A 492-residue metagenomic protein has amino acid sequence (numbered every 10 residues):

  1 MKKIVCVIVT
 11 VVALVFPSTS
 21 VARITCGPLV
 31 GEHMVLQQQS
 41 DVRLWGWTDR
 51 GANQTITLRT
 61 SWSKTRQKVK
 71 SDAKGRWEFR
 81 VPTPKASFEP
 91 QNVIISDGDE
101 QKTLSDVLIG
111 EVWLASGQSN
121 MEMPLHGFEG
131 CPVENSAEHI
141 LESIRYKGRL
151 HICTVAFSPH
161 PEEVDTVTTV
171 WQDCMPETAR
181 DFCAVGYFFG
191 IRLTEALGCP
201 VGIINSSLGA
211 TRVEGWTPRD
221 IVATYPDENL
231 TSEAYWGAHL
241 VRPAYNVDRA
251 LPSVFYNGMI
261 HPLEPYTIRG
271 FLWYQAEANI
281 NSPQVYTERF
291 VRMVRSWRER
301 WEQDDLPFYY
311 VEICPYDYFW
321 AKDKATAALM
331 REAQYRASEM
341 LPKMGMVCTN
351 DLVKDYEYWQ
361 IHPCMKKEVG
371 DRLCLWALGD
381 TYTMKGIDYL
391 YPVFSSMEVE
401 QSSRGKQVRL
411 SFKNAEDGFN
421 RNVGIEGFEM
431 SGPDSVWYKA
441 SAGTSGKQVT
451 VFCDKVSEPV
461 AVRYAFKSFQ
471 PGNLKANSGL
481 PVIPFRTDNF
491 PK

Functional and structural regions predicted by a protein language model:
M1-I4: Positively charged n-region of N-terminal signal peptides that target proteins for export
C6-L14: Hydrophobic helical h-region of N-terminal Sec-dependent signal peptides in bacterial secretory/periplasmic proteins
P17-S18: N-terminal signal peptide c-region/cleavage motif recognized by signal peptidases
R23-K492: Cell-envelope and extracellular/periplasmic
